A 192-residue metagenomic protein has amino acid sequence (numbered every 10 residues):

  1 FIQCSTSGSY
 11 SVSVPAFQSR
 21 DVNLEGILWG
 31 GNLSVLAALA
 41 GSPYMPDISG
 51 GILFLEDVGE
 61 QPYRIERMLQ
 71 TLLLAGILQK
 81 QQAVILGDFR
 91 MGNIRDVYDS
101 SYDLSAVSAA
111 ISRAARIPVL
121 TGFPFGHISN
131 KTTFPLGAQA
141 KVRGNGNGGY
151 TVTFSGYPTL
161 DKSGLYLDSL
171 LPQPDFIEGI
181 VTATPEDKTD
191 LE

Functional and structural regions predicted by a protein language model:
F1-G41: Conserved anion/nucleotide-ligand pocket segment
I2-S11, A38-G41, M45, Q70 (+3 more regions): Generic secondary-structure signature for well-ordered alpha-helical cores
R20-D21, L28, M45-D47, I77-L78 (+2 more regions): Solvent-exposed alpha-helices and their adjacent loops that cap or buttress functional pockets in soluble metabolic
D47-L104: Internal helical hairpin/lid segments
D88-L167: ATP/nucleoside-binding phosphotransfer catalytic cores, i.e., glycine-rich phosphate-binding loops
Q173-E178, E186-E192: Short, ordered, surface-exposed loop/turn motifs in non-cytosolic proteins
